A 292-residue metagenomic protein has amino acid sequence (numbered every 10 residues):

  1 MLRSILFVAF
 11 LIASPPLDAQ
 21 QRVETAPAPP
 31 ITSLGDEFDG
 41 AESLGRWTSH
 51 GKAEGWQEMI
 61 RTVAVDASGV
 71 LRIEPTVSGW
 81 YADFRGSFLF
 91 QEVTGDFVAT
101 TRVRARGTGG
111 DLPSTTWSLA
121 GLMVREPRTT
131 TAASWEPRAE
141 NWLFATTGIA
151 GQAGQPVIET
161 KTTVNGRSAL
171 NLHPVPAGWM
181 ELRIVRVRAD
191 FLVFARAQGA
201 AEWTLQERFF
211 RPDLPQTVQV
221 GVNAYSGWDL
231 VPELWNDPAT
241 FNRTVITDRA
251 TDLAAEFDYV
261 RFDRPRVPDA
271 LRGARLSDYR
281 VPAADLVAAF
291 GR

Functional and structural regions predicted by a protein language model:
S4-S14: Bacterial N-terminal signal peptides
P16-D18: N-terminal, intrinsically disordered, basic low-complexity segments enriched in Arg/Pro/Ser/Thr
Q20-R292: Extracellular glycan-recognition regions
